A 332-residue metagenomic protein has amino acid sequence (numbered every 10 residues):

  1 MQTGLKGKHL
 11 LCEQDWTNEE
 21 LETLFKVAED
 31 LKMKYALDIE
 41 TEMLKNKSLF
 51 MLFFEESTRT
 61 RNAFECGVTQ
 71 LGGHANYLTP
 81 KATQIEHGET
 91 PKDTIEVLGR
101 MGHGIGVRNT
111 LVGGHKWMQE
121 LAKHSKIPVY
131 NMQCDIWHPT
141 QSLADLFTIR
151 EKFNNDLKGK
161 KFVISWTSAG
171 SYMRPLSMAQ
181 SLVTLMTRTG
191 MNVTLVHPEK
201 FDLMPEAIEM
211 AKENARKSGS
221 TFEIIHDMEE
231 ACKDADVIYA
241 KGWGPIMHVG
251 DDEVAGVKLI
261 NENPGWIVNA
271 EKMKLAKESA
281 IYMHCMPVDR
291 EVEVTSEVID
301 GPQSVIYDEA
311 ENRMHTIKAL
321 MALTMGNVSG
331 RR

Functional and structural regions predicted by a protein language model:
L10-E42: An N-terminal, well-structured beta->alpha segment
D38, E42-E151: Phosphate/diphosphate ligand-binding glycine-rich loop within oxidoreductases
L44-L49, K158-K160, S279: Phosphate-coordination loops involved in phosphoryl transfer and adenosine-cofactor binding
F54-C66, E151-K241, I246-H248: Glycine-rich phosphate/diphosphate-binding loop of Rossmann-like nucleotide-binding domains
S125-I127, M191, L275-I281: A short helix->loop->beta-strand "cap" motif at the edges of active sites that frequently abuts
E213-E297: Rossmann-like adenosine-cofactor binding region
S279-A280, C285-R332: Adenosine-phosphate binding glycine-rich loop
